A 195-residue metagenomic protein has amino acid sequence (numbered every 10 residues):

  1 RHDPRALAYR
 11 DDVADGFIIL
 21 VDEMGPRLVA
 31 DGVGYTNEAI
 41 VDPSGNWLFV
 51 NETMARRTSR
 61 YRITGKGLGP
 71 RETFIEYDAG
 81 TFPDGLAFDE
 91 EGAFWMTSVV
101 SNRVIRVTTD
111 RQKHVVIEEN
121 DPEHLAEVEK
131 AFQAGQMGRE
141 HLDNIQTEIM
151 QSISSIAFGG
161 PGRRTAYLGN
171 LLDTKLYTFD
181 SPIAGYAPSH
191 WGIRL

Functional and structural regions predicted by a protein language model:
R1, D12-I18, P26-W47, E76-W95 (+3 more regions): Beta-rich, blade/repeat-based domains predominating in secreted/periplasmic proteins but also intracellular
H2-D15, T53-R56, V99-V100, L172: Short, solvent-exposed loop/turn segments at conserved positions within beta-propeller repeat blades
R5-G16, E119-N120, P182-L195: Predominantly five- to eight-bladed beta-propeller fold
G16-I19, R57-S59, R103-I105, K175-Y177: A short loop-to-beta-strand structural motif that recurs across blades of beta-propeller domains
I19-Y35, Y61-T81, D110-N120, L125-E127 (+2 more regions): Blade-edge beta-strand/turn elements of extracellular beta-propeller and related beta-sheet repeat scaffolds
I40-R56, Y61, L68: Glycine- and Gly-Pro-enriched alpha-helical subdomains that act as flexible, kink-prone "lid/hinge" or packing modules
E91, T97-V100, V107-D110, E118-D121 (+3 more regions): Short, loop-centered acidic/histidine patches that primarily coordinate divalent metals
S152-L195: Blade-level signature of beta-propeller repeat domains, shared across WD40, Kelch, NHL, RCC1 and BNR/Asp-box propellers
